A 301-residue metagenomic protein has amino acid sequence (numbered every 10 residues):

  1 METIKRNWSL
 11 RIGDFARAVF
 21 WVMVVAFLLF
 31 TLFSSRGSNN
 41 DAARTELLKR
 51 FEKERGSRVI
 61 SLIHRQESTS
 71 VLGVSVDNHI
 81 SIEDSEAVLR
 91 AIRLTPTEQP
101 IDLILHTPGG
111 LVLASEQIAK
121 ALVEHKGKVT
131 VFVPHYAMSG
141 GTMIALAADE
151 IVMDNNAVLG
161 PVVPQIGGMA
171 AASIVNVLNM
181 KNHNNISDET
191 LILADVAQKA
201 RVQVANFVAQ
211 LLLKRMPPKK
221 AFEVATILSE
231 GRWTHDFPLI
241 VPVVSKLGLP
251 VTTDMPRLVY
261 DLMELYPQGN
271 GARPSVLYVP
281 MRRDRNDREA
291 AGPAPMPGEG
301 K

Functional and structural regions predicted by a protein language model:
M1-T130, Y136, V152-D154, Q165-K301: N-terminal organellar transit peptides
P134, T142-D149, M153-N155: Internal, hydrophobic cores of structured domains that mediate oligomerization or house catalytic pockets within large
S139: Catalytic nucleophile serine of serine hydrolases, specifically the conserved "nucleophile elbow" pentapeptide
